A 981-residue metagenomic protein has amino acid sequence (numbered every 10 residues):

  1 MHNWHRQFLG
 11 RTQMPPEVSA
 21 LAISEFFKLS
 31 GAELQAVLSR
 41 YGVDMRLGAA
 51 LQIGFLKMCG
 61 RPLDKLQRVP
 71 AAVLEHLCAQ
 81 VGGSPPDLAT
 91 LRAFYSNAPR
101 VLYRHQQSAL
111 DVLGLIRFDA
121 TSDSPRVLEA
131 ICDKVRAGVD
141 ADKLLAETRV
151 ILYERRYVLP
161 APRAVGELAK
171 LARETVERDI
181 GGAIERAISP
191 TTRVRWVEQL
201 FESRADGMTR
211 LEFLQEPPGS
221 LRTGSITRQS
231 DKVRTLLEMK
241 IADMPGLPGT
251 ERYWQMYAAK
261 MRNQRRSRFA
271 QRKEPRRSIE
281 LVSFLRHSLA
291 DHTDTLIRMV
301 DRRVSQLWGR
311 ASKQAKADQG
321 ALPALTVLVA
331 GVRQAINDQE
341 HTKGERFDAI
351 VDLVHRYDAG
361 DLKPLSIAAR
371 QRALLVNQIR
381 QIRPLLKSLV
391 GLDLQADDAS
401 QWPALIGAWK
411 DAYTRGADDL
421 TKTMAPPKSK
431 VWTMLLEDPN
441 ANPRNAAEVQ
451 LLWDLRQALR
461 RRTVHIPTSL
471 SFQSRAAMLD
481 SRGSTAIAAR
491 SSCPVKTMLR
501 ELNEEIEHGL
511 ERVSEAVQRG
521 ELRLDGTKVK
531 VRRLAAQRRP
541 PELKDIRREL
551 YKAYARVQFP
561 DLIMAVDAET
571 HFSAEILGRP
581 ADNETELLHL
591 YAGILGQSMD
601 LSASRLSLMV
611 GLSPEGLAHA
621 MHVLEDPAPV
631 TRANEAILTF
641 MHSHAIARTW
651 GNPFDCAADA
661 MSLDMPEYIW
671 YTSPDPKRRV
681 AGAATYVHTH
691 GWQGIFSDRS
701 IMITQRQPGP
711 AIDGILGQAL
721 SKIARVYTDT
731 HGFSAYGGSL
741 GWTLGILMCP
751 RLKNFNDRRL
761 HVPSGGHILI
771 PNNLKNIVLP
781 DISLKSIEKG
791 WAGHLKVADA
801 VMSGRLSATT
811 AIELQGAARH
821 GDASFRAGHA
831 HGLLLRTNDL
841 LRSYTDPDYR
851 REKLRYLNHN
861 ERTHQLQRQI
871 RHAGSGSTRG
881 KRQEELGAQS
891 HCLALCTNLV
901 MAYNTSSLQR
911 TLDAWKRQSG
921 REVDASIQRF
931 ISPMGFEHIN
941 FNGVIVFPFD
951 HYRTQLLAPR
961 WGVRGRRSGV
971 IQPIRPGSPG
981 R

Functional and structural regions predicted by a protein language model:
H2-R500: Long amphipathic alpha-helical coiled-coil/heptad-repeat bundle
G60, L606, C656-S662, V726-H731: Short, conserved catalytic/metal-binding motifs centered on acidic residues
E504-S607: Structured, charged N-terminal subsegments at the starts of enzyme catalytic cores and at intra-chain domain/subunit
A581-D582, S598-N652: Electropositive nucleic-acid engagement tracts
P627-A684: Active-site-proximal, Lys/Arg-enriched surface segment that forms a nucleic-acid-binding/basic interface patch
P676-G717: Electropositive, glycine- and tryptophan-enriched low-complexity nucleic-acid-binding patches
V726-Y736, K753-R759: Acidic, metal-coordinating catalytic cores used for nucleic-acid/nucleotide bond scission and strand-transfer chemistry
L779-R981: Long, compositionally biased intrinsically disordered regions
